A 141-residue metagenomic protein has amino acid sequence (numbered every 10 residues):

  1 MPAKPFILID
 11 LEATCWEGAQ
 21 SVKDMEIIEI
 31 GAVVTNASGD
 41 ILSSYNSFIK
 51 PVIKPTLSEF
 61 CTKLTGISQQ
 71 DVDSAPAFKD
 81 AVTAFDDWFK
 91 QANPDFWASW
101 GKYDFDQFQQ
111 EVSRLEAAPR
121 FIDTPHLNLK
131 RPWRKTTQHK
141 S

Functional and structural regions predicted by a protein language model:
P2-P5, K23-I30, V34-T65, D86-S141: Metal-dependent phosphoesterase core characteristic of DEDDh/y 3'-5' exonuclease domains
F6-D10: Short, hydrophobic/glycine-enriched beta-strand segments
L11-Q20: Short acidic, Gly/Ser-rich segments with clustered Asp/Glu that frequently serve as metal-coordination loops in enzyme
K63-A84: Metal-dependent phosphoesterase signature
